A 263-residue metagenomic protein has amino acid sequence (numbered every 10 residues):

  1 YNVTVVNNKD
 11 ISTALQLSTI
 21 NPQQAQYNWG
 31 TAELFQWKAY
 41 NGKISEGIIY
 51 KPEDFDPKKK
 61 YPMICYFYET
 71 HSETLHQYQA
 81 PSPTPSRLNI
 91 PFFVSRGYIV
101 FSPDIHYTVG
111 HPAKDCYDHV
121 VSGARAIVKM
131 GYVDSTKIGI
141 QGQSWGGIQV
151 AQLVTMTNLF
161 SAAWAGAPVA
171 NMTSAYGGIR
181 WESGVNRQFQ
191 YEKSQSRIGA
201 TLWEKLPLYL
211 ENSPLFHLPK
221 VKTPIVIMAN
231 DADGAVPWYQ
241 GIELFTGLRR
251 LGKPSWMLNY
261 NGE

Functional and structural regions predicted by a protein language model:
Y1-K59, P83, L88: Non-catalytic accessory segments flanking enzyme active sites
P52-D54, T70, G262: Short coil/turn motifs at secondary-structure junctions
F55-D56, E73, G234: Short beta-strands and strand-coil junctions in structured, solvent-facing domains, enriched
Y61, Y68-E73: Active-site glycine-rich loops that stabilize anionic/oxyanionic intermediates across multiple enzyme folds
Y66, Q79-E263: Active-site-proximal cap/loop segments of hydrolase catalytic domains
S72-A80: Short, conserved, GDST-rich strand-edge loop motifs in beta-rich repeat architectures
